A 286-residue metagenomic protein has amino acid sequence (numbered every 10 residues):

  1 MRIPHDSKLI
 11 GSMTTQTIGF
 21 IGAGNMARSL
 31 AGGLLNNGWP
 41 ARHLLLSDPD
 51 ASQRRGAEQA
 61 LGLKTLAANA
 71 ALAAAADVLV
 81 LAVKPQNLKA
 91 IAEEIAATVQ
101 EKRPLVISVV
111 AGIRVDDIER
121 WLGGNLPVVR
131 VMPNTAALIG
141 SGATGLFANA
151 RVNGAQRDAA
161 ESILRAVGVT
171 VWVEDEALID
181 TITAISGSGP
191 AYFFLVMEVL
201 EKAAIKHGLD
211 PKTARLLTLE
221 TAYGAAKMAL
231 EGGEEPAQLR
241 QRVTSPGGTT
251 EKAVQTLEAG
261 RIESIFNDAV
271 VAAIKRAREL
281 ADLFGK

Functional and structural regions predicted by a protein language model:
R2-A74, G142, I205-K206: NAD(P)+-binding Rossmann beta1-loop-alpha1 motif at the extreme N-terminus of oxidoreductases
H5-I10, T14, L219-K286: NAD(P)-dependent Rossmann-like dehydrogenase/reductase catalytic/cofactor-binding core
L44, L72, D210-L217, L239 (+1 more regions): Small-residue helix-packing motif on alpha-helices
A51, L61, N69-L146, A150: Rossmann-like NAD(P)(H) cofactor-binding subdomain of soluble oxidoreductases
D117-P127, A143-T181, Y192-E231: Internal alpha-helical scaffold of NAD(P)-dependent oxidoreductase catalytic cores
V129, L178-A184, P236-Q241: Short pre-catalytic strand/loop immediately N-terminal to key active-site residues, enriched for Gly-Thr
